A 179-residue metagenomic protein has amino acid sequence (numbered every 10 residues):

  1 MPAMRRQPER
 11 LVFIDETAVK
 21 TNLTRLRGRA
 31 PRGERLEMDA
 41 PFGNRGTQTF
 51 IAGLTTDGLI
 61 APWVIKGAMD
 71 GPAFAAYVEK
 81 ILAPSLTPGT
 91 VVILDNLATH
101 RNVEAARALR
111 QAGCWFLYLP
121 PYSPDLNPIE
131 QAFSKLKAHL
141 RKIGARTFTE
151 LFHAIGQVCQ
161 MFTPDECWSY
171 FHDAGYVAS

Functional and structural regions predicted by a protein language model:
M1-S179: Short functional hotspots at interaction and active-site rims
